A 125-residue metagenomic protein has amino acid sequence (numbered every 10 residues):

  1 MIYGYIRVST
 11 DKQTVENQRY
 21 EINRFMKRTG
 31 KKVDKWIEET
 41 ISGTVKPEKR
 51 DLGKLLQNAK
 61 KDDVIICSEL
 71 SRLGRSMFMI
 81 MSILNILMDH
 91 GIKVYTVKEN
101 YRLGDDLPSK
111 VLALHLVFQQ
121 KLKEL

Functional and structural regions predicted by a protein language model:
M1-L125: Short, structured surface patches at the beginning of a domain
